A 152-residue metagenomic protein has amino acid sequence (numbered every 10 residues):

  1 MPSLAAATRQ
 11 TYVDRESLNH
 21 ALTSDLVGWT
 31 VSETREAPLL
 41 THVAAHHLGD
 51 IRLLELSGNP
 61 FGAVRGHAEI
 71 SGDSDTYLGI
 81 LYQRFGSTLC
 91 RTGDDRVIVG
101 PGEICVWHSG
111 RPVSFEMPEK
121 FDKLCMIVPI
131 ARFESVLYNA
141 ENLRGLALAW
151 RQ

Functional and structural regions predicted by a protein language model:
M1-P38, H42, I51, L89-Q152: Alpha-helical bundle regulatory/interaction domains
G49-I51, S57-V64, A68-G93: Glycine- and acidic-residue-biased ligand/ion/polar-headgroup-sensing regions
